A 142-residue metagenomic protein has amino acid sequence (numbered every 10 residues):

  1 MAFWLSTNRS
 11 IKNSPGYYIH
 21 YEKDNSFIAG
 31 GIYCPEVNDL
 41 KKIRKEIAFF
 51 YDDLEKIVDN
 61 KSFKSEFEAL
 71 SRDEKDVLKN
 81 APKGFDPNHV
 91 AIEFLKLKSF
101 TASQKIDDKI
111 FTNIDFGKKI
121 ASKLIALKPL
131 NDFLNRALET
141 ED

Functional and structural regions predicted by a protein language model:
M1-E22, S26: Short, conserved beta-strand/beta-arch hydrophobic-aromatic motifs that form part of recognition grooves or interface
M1-R9, N60-E66, D86-S99: Short, surface-exposed, charge-dense and proline/glycine-enriched linear segments
T7, I32-C34, Q104-I106: Short, structured patches in soluble enzyme cores that scaffold and shape functional sites
R9, N25, E36, D108-I110: Residues that cap or initiate secondary-structure elements
Y21-N80: Compact, glycine/acidic-enriched structural inserts
A48, A69-D142: Long, solvent-exposed, polar/charged low-complexity segments
